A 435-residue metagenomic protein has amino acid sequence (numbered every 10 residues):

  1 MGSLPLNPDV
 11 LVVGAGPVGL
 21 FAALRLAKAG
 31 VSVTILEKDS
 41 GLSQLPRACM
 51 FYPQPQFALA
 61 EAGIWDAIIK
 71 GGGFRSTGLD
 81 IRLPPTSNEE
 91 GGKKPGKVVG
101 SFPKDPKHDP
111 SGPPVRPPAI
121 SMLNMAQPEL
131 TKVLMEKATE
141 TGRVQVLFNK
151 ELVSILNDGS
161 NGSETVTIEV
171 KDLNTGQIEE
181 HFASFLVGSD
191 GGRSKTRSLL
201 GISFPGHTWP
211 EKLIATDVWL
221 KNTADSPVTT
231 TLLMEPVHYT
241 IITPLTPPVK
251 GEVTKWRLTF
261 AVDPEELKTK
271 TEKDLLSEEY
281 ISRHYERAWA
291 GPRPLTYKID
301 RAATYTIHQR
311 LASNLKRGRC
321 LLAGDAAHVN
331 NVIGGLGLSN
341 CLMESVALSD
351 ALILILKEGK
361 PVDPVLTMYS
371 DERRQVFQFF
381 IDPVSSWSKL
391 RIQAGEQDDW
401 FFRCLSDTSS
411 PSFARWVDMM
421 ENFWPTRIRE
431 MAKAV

Functional and structural regions predicted by a protein language model:
S3, I353-V435: C-terminal helical "tail/cap" subdomain of flavin- and related membrane-associated enzymes
P5-I35: N-terminal Rossmann-like FAD-binding beta1-loop-alpha1 element of flavoenzymes
L6-P8, T175-F185: Core beta-strand elements of the Rossmann-like FAD/NAD(P) dinucleotide-binding domain in flavoenzyme oxidoreductases
A15-A23, L59, L134, G188 (+2 more regions): Conserved mid-domain beta->alpha element of the FAD-binding
R47, F51-T139, I381: Active-site-adjacent segment of FAD-dependent monooxygenases/related oxidoreductases
E136, N161-V166, L173-N174, F185-A303: Conserved FAD-binding catalytic core of PHBH/FMO-like flavoproteins
F148-T165: A conserved short coil-to-beta-strand element within the FAD-binding core of flavoproteins
